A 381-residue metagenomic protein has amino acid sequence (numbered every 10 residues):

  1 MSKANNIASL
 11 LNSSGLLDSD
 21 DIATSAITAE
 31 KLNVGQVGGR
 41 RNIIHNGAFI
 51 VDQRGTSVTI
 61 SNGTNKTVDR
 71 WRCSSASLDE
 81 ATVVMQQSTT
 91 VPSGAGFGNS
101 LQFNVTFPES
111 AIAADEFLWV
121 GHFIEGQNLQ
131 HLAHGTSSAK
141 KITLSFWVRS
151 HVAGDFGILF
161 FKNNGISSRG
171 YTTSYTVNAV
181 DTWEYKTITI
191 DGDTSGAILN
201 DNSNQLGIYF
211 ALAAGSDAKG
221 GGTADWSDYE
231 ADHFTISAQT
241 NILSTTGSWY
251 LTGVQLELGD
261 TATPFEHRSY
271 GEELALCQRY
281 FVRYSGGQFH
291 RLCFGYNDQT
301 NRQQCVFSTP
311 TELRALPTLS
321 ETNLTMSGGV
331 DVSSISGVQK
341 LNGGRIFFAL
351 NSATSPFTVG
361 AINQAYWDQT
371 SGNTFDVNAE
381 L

Functional and structural regions predicted by a protein language model:
K3-S14, S19-L381: Extracellular and organelle-lumenal recognition/adhesion modules and their flexible linkers in secreted
